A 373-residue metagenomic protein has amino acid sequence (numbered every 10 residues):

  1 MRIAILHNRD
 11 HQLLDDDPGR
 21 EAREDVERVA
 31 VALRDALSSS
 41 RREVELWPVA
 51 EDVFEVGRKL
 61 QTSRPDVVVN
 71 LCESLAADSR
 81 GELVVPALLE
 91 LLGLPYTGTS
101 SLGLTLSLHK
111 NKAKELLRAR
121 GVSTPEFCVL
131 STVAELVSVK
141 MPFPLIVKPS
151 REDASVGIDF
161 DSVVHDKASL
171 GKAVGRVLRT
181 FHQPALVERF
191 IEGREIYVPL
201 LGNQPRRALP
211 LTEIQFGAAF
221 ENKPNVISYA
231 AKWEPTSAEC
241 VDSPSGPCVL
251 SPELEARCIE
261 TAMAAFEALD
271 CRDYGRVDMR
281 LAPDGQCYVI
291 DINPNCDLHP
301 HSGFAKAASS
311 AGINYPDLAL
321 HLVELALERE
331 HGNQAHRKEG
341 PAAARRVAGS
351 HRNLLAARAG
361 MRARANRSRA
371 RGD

Functional and structural regions predicted by a protein language model:
M1-H7, Q61-R64, L104-R194, Q204-P205 (+1 more regions): Active-site nucleotide/adenylate-binding loops and adjacent lid/helix of ATP-dependent enzymes
M1-T97, S101-L102, L106-L108, S131-V137 (+3 more regions): ATP-binding N-terminal substructure of ATP-dependent carboxylate-amine bond-forming enzymes
D10-L13, E152-A154, P205-A208, F216-A219 (+1 more regions): Short, acidic Gly/Pro/Ser/Thr-rich loop/turn segments
L14-G19, V156-D159, S302-A305: Short acidic, glycine/proline-rich loop/turn micro-motifs
V44, P95-Y96, T124, L145 (+1 more regions): Hydrophobic beta-strand scaffold residues
L116-G121, V249-D373: ATP-dependent carboxylate activation and anion-phosphoryl transfer catalytic cores that bind Mg-ATP to form
K167-E260, P283-Y288: Phosphate-binding site of ATP-dependent enzymes
